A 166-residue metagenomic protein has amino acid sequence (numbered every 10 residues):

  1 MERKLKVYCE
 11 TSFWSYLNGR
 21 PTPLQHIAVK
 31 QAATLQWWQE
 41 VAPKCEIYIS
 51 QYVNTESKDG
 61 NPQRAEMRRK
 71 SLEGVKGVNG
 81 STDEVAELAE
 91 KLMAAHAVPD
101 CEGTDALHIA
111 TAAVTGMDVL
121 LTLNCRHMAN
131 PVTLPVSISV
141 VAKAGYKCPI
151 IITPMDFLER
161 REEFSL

Functional and structural regions predicted by a protein language model:
M1-I49, K58-R69, A94-D100, L134-S137 (+1 more regions): Short, well-structured N-terminal submotif of metal-dependent ribonuclease cores
Y8-C9, Y48-S50, L120-T122, T153: A structural signal for short, well-ordered beta-strand segments and their strand-loop junctions that often border
I47, G77-V78, I151: Generic structural signal for residues in well-ordered beta-strands
V53-S57, E84-E87: Short, catalytically relevant binding-site loops at active-site mouths
K70, K143: An acidic/histidine-cluster motif and surrounding catalytic segment that typifies divalent-metal-assisted enzyme active
K76-P135, M155-L158, S165: Active-site neighborhoods of divalent-metal-dependent phosphate/nucleic-acid chemistry enzymes
A144-L166: C-terminal interaction segment
